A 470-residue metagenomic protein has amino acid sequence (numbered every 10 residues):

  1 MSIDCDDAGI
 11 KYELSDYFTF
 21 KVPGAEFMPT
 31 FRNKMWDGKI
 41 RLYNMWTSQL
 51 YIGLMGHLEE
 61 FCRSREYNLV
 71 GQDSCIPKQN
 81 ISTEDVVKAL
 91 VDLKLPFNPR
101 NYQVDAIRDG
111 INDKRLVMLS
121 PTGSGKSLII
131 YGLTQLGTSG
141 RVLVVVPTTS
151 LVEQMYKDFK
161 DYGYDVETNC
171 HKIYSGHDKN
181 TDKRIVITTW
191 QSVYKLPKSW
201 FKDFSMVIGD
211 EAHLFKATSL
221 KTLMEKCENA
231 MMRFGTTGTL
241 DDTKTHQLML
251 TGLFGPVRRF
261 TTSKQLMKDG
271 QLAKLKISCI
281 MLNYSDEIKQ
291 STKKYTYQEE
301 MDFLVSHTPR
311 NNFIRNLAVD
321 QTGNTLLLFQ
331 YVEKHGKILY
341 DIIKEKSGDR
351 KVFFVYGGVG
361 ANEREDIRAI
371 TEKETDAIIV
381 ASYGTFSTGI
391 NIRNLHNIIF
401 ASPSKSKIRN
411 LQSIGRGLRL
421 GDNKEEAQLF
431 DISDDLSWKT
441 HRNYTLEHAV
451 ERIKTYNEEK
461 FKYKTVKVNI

Functional and structural regions predicted by a protein language model:
K39, Q72-L119: Conserved pre-motif I regulatory segment
N112-G137: Walker A/P-loop
S139-Y194, V352: Conserved nucleic-acid-binding Ia/Ib motif block in the N-terminal RecA-like helicase ATPase lobe
E153, N169-T181, L326, K337-I338 (+1 more regions): Conserved helicase ATPase core of P-loop NTP-dependent helicases/translocases
S175-M206, A217-T222, T385: Conserved helix/coil segment N-terminal to the catalytic DExD/H
M206, H213-K276, Y456: Post-DEXD/H (motif II) to motif III coupling segment of the RecA-like Helicase ATP-binding lobe
T239, G357-E458: Conserved RecA-like P-loop NTPase helicase motor core
T292-Q330, K334-E345: Conserved interdomain hinge at the start of the Helicase C-terminal
